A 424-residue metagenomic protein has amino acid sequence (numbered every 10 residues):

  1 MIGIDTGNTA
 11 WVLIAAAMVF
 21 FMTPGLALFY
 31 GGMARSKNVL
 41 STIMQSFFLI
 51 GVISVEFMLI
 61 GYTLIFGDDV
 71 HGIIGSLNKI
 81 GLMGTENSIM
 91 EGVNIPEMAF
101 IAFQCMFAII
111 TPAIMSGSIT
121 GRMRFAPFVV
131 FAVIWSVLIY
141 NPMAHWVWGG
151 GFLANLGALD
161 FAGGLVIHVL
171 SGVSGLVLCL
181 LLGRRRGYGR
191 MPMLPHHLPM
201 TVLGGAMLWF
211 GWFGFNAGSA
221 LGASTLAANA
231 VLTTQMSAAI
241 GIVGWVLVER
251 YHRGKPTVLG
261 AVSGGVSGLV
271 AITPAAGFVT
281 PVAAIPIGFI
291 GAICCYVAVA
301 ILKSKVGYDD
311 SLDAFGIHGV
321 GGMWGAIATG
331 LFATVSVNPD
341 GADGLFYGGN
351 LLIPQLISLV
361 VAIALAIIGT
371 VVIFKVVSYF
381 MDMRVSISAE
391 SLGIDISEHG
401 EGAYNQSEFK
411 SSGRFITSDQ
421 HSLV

Functional and structural regions predicted by a protein language model:
M1-V424: Glycine- and aromatic-enriched membrane alpha-helices
